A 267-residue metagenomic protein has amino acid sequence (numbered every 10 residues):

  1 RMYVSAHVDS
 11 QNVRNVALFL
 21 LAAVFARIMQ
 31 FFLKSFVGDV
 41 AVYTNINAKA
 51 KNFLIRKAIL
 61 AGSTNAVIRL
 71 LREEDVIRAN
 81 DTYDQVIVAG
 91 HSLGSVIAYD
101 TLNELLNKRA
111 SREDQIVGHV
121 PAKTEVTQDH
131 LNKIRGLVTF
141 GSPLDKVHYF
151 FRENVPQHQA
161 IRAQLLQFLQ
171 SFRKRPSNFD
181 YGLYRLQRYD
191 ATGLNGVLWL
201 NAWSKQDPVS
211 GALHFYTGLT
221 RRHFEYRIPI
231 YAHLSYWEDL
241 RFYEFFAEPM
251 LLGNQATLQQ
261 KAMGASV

Functional and structural regions predicted by a protein language model:
R1-T82, H233: Active-site catalytic motif of lipid deacylating hydrolases and related acyltransferases
V40, V117-V120, F246, Q259: Generic structural signal of hydrophobic/aromatic residues within well-ordered alpha-helices of folded domains
V42-G182: Serine-dependent carboxylesterase/thioesterase catalytic core of lipase-like alpha/beta-hydrolase/SGNH enzymes
E125-V267: Lipolytic serine-hydrolase domain surface
